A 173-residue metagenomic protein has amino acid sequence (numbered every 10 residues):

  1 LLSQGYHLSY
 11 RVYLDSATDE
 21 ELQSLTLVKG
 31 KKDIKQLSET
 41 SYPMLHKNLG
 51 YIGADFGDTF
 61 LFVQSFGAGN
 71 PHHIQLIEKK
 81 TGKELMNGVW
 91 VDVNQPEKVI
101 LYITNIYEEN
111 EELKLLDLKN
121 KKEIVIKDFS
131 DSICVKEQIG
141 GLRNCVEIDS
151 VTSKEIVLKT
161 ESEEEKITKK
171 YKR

Functional and structural regions predicted by a protein language model:
L1, T18-P43, G67-N87, E112-V135 (+1 more regions): Surface-exposed loop/turn elements that mediate protein-protein interactions on large endomembrane-trafficking
L2, S41-G53, M86-Y102, S132-I148: Repeated scaffold domains used in trafficking and secretory/extracellular systems, primarily beta-propellers
S3-D19, Q23, D55-A68, P96-E108 (+2 more regions): Short beta-strand elements that form the blades of beta-propeller/WD-repeat-like and other beta-sheet-rich scaffold
G5, G30, G50-G53, G57 (+4 more regions): Residue-identity detector for glycine
V125, F129, E137-Q138, D149-E155: Alpha-helical scaffolds that organize eukaryotic protein assemblies
